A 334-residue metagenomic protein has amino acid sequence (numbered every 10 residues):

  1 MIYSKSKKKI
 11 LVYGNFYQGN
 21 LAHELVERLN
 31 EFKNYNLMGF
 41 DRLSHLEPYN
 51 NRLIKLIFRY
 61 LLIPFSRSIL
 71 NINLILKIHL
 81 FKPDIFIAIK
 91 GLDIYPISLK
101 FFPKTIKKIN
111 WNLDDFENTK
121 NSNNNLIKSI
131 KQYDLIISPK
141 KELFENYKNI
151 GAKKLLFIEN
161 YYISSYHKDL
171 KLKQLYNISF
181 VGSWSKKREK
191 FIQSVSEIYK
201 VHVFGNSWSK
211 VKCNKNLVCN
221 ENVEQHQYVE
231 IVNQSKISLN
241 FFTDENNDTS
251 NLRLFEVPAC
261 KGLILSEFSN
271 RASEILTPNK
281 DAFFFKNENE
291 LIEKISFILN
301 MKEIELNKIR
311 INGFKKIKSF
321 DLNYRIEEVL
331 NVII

Functional and structural regions predicted by a protein language model:
I2-F81, I89-S98, T119-F255, A259-P278: Nucleotide-sugar donor-binding catalytic core of glycosyltransferases
A88-G91, K100-K108: Short, conserved structural micro-motifs that define repeat-unit consensus positions and nucleotide-binding loops
I109-N121: A short, histidine- and acid-enriched strand-loop-helix "catalytic/donor-clamping" loop that lines the nucleotide-sugar
L113, N160, N206, K286-N287: Active-site donor-binding loop signature of nucleotide-sugar glycosyltransferases
N279-E288, F297-E303: Conserved acidic donor-binding segment of nucleotide-sugar-dependent glycosyltransferases
N300-I333: A charged, aromatic-enriched C-terminal amphipathic alpha-helix characteristic of glycosyltransferases across folds
